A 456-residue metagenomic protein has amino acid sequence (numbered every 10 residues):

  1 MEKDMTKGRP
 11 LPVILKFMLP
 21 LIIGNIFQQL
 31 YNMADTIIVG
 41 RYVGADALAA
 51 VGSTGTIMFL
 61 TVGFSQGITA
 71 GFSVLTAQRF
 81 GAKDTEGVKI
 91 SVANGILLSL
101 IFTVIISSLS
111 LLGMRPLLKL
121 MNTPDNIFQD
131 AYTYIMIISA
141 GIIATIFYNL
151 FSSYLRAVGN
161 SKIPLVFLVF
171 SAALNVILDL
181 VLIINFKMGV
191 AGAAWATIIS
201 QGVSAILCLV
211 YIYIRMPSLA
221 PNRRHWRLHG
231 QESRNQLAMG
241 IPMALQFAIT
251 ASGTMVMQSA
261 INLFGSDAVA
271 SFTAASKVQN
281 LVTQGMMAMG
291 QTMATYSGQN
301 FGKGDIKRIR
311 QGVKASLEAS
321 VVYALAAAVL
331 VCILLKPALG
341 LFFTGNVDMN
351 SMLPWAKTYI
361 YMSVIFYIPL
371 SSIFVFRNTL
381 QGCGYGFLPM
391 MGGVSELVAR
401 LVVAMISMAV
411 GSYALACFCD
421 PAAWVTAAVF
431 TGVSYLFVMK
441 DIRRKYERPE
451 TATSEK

Functional and structural regions predicted by a protein language model:
M1-M18, T76-I143, N185-I241, S297-I365 (+1 more regions): Short alpha-helical transmembrane segments in multi-pass integral membrane proteins
K7, L11-L30, A34, I57-F64 (+7 more regions): Residue-level signal for short hydrophobic patches within transmembrane helices of multi-pass membrane transporters
K16-D35, I137, S171, S200-S204 (+3 more regions): Transmembrane helical elements of multi-pass membrane transporters/channels
L21, N25, I37, V74 (+17 more regions): Transmembrane alpha-helix boundary and packing residues in multipass membrane permease domains and related
I26, L30-L48, L118-D125, V181-M188 (+4 more regions): Helix-terminus/linker motif at the lipid-water interface of multi-pass membrane proteins
V39-F59, D125-D130, V190-A191, E232-M239 (+4 more regions): Interfacial/gating helices of multi-pass transporter permease domains
L48-S108, T145-P164, S271-L335, L370-G392: Small-residue-rich hydrophobic transmembrane alpha-helices
T69, I138-R156, P164-A172, A193-I206 (+4 more regions): Short runs within selected transmembrane alpha-helices of multi-pass transporters and secretion channels
